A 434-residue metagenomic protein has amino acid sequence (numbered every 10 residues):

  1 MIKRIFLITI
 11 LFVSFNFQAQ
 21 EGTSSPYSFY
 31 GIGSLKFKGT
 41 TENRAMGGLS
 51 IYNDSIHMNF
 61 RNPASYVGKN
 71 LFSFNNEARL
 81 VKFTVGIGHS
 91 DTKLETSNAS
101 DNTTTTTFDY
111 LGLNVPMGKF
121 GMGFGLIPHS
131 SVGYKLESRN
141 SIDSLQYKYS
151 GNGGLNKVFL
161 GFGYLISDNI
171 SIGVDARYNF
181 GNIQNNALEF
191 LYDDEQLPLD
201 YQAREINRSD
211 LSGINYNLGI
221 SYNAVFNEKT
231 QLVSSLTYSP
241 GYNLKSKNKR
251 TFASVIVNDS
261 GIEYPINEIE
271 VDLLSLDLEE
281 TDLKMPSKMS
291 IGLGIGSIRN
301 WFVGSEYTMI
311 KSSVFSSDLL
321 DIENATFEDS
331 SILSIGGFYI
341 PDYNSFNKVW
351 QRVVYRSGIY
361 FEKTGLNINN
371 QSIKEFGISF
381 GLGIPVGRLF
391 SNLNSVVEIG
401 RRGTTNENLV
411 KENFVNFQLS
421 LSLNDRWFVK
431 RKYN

Functional and structural regions predicted by a protein language model:
I2-I8: Sec-dependent signal peptide recognition, specifically the positively charged N-region followed immediately by
S14-N16: N-terminal signal peptide c-region/cleavage motif recognized by signal peptidases
Q20-N434: Subset of outer-membrane beta-barrel
